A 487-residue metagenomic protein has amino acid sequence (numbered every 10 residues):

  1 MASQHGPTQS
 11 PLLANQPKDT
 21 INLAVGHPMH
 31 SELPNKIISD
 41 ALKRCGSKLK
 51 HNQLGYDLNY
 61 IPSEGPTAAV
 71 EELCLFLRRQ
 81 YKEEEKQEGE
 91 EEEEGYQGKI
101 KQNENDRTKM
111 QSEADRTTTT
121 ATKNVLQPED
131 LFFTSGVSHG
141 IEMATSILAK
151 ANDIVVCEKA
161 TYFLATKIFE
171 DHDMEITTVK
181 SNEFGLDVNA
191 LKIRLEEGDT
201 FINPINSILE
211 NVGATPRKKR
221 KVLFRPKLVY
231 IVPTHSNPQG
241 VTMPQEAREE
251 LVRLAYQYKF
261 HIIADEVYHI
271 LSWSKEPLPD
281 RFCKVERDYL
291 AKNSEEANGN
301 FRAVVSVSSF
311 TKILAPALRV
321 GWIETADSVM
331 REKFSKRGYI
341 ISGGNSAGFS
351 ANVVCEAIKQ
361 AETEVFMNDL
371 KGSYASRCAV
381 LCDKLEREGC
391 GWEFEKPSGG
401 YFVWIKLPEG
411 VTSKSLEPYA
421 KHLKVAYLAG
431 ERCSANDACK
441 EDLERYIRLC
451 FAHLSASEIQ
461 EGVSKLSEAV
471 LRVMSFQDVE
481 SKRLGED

Functional and structural regions predicted by a protein language model:
M1-R79, G89, H422-V425, E441-E444: N-terminal "arm"/small-domain region of PLP-dependent enzymes with the aminotransferase-like
G26-H30, S138, T161-F163, I176 (+13 more regions): Short, solvent-exposed loop/turn segments at secondary-structure junctions
G46-L49, Q53-K259, I263, H269-S294 (+5 more regions): Conserved core of the PLP fold type I
T161, A351, C355, K371-C382 (+1 more regions): Conserved glycine-rich beta-strand-loop-beta hairpin in the small C-terminal domain of fold type I
E286-G372, E468: Conserved core segment of the aminotransferase class I/II
G299-N300, H422, D437-D487: PLP-dependent enzyme catalytic core of the Aspartate aminotransferase-like
M330-S335, G343, I405-R448, A456-E461: Conserved C-terminal alpha-helix-loop-beta "cap" of PLP-dependent enzymes that closes/shapes the active-site mouth
